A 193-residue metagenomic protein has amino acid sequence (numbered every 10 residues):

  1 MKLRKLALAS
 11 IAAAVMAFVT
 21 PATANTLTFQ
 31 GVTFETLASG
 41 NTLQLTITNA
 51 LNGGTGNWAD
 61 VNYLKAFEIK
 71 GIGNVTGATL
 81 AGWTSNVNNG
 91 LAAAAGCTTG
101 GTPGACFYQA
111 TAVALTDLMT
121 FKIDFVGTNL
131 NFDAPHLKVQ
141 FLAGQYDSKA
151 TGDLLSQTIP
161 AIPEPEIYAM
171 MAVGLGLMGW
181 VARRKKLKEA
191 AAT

Functional and structural regions predicted by a protein language model:
M1-K2, T193: N-terminal secretory signal peptides that target proteins for export/translocation
K2, Y146, A182-K185: Short, low-complexity interaction segments enriched in Ser/Thr/Pro/Gly
L3, A7-T26, G152-L177, V181: Short, threonine-centered small-residue motifs that mark membrane-proximal processing/anchoring sites and TM-junction
L6, Q140, K185-L187: Small/flexible residues
T20-V32, E189-A192: Bacterial Sec-dependent N-terminal signal peptides
N25-A161: Mature extracellular "passenger" or substrate-interacting domains of secreted, surface-exposed proteins
G40, A169, R183-K186: N-terminal processing/targeting junctions
G179-T193: C-terminal membrane-anchoring or membrane-association module
